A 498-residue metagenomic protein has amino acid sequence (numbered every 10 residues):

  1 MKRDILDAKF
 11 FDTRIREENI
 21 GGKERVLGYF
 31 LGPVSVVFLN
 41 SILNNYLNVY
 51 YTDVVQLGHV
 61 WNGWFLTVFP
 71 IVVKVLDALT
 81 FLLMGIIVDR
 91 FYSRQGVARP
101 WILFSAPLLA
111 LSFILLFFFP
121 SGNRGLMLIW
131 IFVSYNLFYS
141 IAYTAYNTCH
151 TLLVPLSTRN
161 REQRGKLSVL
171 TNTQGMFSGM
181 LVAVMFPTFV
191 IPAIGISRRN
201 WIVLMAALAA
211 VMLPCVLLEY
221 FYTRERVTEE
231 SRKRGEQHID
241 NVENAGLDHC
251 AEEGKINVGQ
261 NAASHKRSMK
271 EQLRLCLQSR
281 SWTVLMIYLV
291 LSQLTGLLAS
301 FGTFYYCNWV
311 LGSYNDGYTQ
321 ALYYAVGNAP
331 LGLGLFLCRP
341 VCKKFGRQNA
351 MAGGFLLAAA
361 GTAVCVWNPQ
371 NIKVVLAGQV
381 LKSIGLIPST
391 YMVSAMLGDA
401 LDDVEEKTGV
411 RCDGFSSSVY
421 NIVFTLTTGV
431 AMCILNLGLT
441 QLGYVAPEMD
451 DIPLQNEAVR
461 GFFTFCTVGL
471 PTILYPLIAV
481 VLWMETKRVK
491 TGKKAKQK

Functional and structural regions predicted by a protein language model:
K2-G246, G254-K498: Membrane-embedded alpha-helical bundles of multi-pass transporters/translocases, especially carrier/permease families
